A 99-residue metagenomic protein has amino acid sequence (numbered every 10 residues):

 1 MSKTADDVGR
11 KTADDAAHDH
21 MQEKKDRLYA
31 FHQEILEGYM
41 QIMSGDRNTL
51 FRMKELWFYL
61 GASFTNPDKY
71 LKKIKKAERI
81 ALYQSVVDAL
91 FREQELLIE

Functional and structural regions predicted by a protein language model:
M1-E99: Alpha/beta catalytic cores of nucleotide-metabolism and tRNA/nucleoside-modifying enzymes
